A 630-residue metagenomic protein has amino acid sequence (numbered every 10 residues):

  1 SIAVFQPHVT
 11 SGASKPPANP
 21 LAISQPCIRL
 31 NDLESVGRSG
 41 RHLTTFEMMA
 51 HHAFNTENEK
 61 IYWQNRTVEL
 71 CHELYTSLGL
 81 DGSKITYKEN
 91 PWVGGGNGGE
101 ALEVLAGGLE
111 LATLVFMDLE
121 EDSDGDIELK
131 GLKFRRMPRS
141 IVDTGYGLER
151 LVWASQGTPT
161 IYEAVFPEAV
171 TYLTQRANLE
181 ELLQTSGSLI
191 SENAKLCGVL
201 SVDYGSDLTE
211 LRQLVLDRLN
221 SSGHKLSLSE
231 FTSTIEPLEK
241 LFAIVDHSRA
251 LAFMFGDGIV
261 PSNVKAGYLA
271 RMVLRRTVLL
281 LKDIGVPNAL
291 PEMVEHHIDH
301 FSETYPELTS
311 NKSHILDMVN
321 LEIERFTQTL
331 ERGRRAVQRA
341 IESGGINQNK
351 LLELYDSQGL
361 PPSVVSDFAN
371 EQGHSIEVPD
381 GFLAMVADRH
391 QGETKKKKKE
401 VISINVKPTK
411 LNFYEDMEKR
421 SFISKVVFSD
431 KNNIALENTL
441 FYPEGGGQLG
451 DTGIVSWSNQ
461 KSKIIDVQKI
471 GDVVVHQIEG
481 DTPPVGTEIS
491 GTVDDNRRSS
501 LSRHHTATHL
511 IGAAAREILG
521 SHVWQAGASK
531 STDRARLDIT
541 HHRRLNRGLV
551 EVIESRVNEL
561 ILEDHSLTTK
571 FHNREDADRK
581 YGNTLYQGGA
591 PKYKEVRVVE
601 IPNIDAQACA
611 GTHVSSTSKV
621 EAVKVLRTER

Functional and structural regions predicted by a protein language model:
S1-R630: A glycine- and charged-residue-rich anion-binding loop/surface
